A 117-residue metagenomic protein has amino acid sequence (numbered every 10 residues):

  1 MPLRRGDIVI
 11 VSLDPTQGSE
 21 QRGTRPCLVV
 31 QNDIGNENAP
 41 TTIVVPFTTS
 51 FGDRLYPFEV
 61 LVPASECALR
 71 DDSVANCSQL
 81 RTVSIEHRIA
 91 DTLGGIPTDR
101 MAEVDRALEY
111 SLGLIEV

Functional and structural regions predicted by a protein language model:
M1-V117: Conserved functional hotspots at enzyme active or ligand-binding sites that engage polyanionic ligands
